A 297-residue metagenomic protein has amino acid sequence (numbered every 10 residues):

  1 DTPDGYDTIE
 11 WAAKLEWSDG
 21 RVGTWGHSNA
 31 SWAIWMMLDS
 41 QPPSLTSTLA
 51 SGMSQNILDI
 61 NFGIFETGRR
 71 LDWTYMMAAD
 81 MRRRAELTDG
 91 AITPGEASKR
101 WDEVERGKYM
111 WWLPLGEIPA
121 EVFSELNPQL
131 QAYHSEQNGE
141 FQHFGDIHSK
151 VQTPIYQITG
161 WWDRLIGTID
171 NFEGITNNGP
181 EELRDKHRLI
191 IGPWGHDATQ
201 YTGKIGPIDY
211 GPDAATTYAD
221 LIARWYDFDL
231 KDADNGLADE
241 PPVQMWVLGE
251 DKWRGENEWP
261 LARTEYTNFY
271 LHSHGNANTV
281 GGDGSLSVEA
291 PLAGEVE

Functional and structural regions predicted by a protein language model:
D1-E16, D220: Alpha/beta-hydrolase active-site loop
E10-A13, S31-P42: Short glycine-enriched nucleophile-adjacent loop and the immediately C-terminal alpha-helix near the catalytic center
E16-N29: Alpha/beta-hydrolase fold nucleophile elbow
R21, S31-I34, S44-S47, Q55 (+1 more regions): Catalytic cores of eukaryotic secretory-pathway lumenal/extracellular enzymes that build and remodel glycoconjugates
M36-K150: Accessory cap/linker subdomain of secreted extracellular hydrolases
G95, K204-E297: C-terminal, loop-rich substrate-recognition/catalytic regions characterized by aromatic stacking residues
Q157-T159: Short beta-strand/loop motif that positions the catalytic acidic residue of the alpha/beta-hydrolase fold
I166-H187: Active-site-adjacent alpha-helix of alpha/beta-hydrolase-fold enzymes
